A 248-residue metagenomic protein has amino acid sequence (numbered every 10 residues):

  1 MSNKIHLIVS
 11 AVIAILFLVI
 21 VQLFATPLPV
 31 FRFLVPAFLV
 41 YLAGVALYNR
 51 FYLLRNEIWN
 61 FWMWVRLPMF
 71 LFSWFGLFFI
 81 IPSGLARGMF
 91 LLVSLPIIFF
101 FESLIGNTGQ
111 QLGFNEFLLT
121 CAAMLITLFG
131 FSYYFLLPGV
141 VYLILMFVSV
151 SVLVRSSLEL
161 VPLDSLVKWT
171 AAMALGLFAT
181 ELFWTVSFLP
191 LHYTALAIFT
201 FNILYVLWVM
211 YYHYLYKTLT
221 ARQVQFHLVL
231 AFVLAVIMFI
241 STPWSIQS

Functional and structural regions predicted by a protein language model:
M1-I105, K217-S248: N-terminal topogenic module of multi-pass integral membrane proteins
S2-S10, N56-V65, I105-L125, V141-L145 (+2 more regions): Cytoplasm-facing juxtamembrane segments at the starts of transmembrane helices in multi-pass membrane proteins
A14-Q22, W62-S73, M124-F135, L145-D164 (+1 more regions): Membrane-helix boundary elements
P27-A37, S83-L91, L136-I144, V167 (+1 more regions): Short, aromatic-rich membrane-interface segments at the entry and exit of alpha-helical transmembrane domains
A46-L54, F100-G109, F129-F131, V152-D164 (+2 more regions): Juxtamembrane membrane-interface segments at transmembrane alpha-helix termini
W74-I81, A86-Y134, V154-L158: Internal transmembrane alpha-helix with an interfacial aromatic "cap," most often the third helix
F75-I81, L125-L137, T180-A195, A235-S248: Hydrophobic alpha-helical transmembrane segments in multi-pass integral membrane proteins
G176-A179, L196-Y211: Hydrophobic alpha-helical membrane segments
